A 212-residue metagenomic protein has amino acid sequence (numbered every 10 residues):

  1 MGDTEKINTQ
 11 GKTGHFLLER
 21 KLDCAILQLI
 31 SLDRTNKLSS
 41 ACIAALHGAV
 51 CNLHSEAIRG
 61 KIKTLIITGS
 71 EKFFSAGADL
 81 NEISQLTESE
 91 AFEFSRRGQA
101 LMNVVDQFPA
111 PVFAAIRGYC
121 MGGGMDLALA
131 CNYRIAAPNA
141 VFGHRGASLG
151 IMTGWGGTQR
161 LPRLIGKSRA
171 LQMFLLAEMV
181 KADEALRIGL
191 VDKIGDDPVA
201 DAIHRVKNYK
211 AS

Functional and structural regions predicted by a protein language model:
M1-S70, N103: Conserved CoA-thioester-binding segment of acyl-CoA-metabolizing enzymes
A44, T68-L101, C120, S148-G150: Glycine- (often His-adjacent) and acidic-residue-rich active-site loop that binds/positions the CoA thioester
I67, D79, L127-A128, A185: Hydrophobic/aromatic residues within transmembrane alpha-helices of multi-pass small-molecule transporters
L101, V105-Q107, A115, M121-F174 (+1 more regions): CoA-thioester-processing core
Y133, Q172, L176-M179, E184 (+1 more regions): Well-ordered beta-strand positions
I135-A140, A182, G189-S212: C-terminal long alpha-helix characteristic of the crotonase
